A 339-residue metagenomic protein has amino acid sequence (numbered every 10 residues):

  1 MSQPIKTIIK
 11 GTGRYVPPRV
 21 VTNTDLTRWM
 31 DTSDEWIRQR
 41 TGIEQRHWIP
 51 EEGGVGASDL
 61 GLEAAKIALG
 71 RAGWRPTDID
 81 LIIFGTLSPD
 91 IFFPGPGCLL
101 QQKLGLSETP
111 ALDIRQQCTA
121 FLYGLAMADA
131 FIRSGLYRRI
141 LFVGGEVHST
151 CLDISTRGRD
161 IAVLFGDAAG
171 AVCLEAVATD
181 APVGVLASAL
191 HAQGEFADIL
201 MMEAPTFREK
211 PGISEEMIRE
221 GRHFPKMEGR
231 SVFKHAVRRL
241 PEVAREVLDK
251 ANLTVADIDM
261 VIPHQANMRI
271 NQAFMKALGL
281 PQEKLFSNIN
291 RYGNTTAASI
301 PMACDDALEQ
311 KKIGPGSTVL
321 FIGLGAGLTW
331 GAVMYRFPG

Functional and structural regions predicted by a protein language model:
M1-G53, T156-K234, R238, E242 (+1 more regions): Condensing-enzyme catalytic core mediating Claisen C-C bond formation in acyl metabolism
K10, G85, R115, I140-E146 (+4 more regions): Short beta-strand segments
M30-Q39, I91-G105, F142-C151, P211-M217 (+1 more regions): Acidic-glycine-rich active-site phosphate/pyrophosphate-binding loop
I43-H47, D78-I83, Q102-R115, C151-R157 (+1 more regions): Glycine/charged-rich beta-loop-alpha catalytic/anionic-binding loops adjacent to active sites
S58, L62-A65, L69, S88-P89 (+7 more regions): Claisen-condensing/thiolase-fold acyl-transfer catalytic domains that form or cleave C-C bonds in fatty acid
R71-S107: Anion-binding (especially nucleotide phosphate/pyrophosphate-binding) glycine-rich loop and adjoining beta-alpha core
T77-G85, V255-H264: Short glycine-rich phosphate-binding loop at a beta-alpha junction
R133-A168: Flexible, glycine-rich active-site loops centered on histidine and acidic residues that chelate a metal or position
